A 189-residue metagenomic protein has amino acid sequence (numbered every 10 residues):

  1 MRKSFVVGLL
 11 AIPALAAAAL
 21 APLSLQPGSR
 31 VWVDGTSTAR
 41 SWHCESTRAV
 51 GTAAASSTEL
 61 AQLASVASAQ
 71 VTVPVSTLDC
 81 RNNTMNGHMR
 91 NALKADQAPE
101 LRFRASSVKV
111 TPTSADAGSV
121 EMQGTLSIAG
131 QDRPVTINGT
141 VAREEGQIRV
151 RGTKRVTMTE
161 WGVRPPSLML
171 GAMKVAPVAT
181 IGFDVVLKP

Functional and structural regions predicted by a protein language model:
M1-S4: Positively charged n-region of N-terminal signal peptides that target proteins for export
V6-V7, L168: General helical structural elements
V7-A16: Bacterial N-terminal signal peptides
A18-P189: Low-complexity, acidic/polar, glycine-enriched regions of mature
